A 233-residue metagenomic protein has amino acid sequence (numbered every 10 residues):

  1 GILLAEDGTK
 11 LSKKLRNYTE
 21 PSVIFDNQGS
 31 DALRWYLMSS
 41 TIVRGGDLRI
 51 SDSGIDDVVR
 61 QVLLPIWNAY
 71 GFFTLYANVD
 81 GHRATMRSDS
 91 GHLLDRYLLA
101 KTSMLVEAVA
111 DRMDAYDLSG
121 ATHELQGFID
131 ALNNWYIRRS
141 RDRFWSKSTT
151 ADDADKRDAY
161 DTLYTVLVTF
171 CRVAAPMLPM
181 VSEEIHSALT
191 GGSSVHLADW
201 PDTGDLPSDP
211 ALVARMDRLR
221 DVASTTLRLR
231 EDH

Functional and structural regions predicted by a protein language model:
G1, I66, L132, P179 (+1 more regions): Residue-level signal for inorganic ion chemistry
I2-S88, T190, D232: Catalytic adenosine-cofactor/nucleotide-binding cores of aminoacyl-tRNA synthetases and other
L4-L11, E20, I42-G46, S119 (+5 more regions): Flexible loop/turn segments at secondary-structure boundaries
P21, L33, V59, L63 (+5 more regions): Short runs of predominantly hydrophobic/aromatic residues within well-ordered alpha helices that form helix-helix
M38, R60-T74, H92-L105, A121-F144 (+1 more regions): Core structural elements
I50-R60, D117, D155-L163: Membrane-interfacial loop-to-helix junctions in multi-pass inner-membrane proteins
D80-E107, R138-H233: Acidic, turn-prone loop/beta-hairpin segments
V109, M113-G120: Short helix-adjacent coil turns
